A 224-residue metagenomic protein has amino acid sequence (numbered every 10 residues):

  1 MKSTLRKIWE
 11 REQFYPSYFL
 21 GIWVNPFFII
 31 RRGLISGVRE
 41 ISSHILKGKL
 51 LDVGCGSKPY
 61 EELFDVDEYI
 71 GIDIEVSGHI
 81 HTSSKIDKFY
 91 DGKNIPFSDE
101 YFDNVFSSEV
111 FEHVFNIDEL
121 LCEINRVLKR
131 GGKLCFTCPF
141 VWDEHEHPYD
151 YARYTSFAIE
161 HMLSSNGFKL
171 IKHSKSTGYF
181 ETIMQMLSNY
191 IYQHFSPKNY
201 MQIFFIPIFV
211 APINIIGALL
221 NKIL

Functional and structural regions predicted by a protein language model:
M1-E100, N104, S108, L121: Conserved N-terminal segment of class I S-adenosyl-L-methionine
K7, F89, D118-E119, E123 (+1 more regions): S-adenosyl-L-methionine-dependent methyltransferase catalytic module, highlighting the catalytic core
L34, R126-K129: Short, cationic motifs built from Arg/Lys/His that form the positively charged side of catalytic pockets
Y60-E61, F115, E144: Glycine/Thr-rich phosphate-binding loops of Rossmann-like dinucleotide-binding domains
P96-S98, F115, T155: GHKL-family ATP-binding catalytic core of two-component histidine kinases
E109-H113: Short catalytic micro-motifs in class I SAM-dependent methyltransferases
V114-F115, L128-R130: Helix-to-beta-strand junctions that scaffold the AdoMet/dcAdoMet cofactor pocket in Class I SAM-dependent enzymes
